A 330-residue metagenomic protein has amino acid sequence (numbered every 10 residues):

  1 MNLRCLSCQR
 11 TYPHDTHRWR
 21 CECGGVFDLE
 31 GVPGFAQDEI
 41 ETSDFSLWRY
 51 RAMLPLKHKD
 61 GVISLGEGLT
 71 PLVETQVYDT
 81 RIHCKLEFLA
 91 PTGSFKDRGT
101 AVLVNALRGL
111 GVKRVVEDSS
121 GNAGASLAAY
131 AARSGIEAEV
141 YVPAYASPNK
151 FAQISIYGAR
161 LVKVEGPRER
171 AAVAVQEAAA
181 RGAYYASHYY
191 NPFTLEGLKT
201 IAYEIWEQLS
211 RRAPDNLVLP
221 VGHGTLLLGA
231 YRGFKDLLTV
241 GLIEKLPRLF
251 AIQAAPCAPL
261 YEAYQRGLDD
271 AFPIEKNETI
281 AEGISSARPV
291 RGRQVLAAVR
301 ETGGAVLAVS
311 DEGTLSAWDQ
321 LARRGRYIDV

Functional and structural regions predicted by a protein language model:
M1-V330: PLP-dependent amino-acid enzyme catalytic core
